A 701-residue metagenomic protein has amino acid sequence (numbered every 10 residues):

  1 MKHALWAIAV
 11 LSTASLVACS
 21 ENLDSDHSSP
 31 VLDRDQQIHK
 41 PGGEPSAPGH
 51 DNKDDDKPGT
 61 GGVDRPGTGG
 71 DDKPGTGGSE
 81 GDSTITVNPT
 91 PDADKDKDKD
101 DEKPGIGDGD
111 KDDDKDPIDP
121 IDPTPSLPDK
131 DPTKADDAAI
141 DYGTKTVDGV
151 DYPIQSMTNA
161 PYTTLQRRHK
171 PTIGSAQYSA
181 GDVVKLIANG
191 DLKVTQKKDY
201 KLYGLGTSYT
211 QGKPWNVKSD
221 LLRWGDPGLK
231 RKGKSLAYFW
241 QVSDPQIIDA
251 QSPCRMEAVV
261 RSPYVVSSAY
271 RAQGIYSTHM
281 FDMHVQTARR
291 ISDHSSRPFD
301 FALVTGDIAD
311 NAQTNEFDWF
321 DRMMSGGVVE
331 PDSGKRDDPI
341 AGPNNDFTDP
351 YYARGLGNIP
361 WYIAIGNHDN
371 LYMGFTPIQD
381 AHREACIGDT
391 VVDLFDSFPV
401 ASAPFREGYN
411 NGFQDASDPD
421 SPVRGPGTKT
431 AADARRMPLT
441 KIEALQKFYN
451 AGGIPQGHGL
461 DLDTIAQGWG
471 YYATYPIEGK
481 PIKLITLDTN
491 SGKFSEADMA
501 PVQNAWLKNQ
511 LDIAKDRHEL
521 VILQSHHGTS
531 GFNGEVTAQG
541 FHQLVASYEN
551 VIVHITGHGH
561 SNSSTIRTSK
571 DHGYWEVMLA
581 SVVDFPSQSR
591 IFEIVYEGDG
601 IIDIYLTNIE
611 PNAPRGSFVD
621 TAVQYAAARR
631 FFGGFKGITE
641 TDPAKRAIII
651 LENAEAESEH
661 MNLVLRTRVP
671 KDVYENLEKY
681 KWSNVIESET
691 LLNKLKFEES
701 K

Functional and structural regions predicted by a protein language model:
M1-A7: Bacterial N-terminal signal peptides that target proteins for export
A9, S15-P58, E80-K103, K111-S126: Bacterial Sec-dependent N-terminal signal peptides
P125-D293, D300-F301, I363, R383-R517 (+1 more regions): Metal-dependent phosphoesterase/phosphodiesterase active-site architecture
Q241-S243, D300-D307, G357, Y362-G366 (+3 more regions): Active-site neighborhood of phospho(di)ester-bond hydrolases with catalytic His/Asp-centered motifs
A250-R255, A312-D318, R322-M323, S333-G334 (+5 more regions): Short, solvent-exposed loop/turn and secondary-structure capping segments
Y276-G388: Core catalytic region of metal-dependent phosphoesterases/phosphodiesterases, especially metallo-beta-lactamase-like
D310-A312, H368-G374, K493-F494, G528-F532 (+2 more regions): Active-site environment of divalent metal-dependent phosphoester hydrolases
S491-T556: Active-site-proximal segments of metal-dependent phosphoesterases and phosphodiesterases across multiple
